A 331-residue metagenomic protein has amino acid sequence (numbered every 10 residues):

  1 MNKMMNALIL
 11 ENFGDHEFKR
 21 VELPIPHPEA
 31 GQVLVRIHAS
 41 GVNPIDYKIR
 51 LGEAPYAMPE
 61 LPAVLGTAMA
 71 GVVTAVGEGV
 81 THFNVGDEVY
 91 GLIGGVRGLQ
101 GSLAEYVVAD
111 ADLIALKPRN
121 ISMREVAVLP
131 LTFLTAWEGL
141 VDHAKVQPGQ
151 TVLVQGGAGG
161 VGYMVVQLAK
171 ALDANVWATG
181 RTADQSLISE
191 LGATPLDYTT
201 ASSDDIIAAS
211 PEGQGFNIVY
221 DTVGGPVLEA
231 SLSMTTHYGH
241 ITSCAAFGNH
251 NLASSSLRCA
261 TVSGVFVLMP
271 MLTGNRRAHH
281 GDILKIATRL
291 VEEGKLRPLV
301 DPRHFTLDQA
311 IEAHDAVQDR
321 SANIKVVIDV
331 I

Functional and structural regions predicted by a protein language model:
N2-K3, E292-V300, I311-I331: C-terminal capping/lid region of NAD(P)-dependent oxidoreductase domains
P24-G41, E53-G95: Glycine-rich beta-strand-centered segment in the early N-terminal region that forms part of a ligand/cofactor-binding
E78-G79, A178-L187, G225-L228, G248-N249: Short glycine/proline-centered loop/turn elements that form peptide/ligand docking sites
H82, L92-G156: NAD(P)H dinucleotide-binding glycine-rich loop of Rossmann-like/cofactor-binding domains, especially the beta1-alpha1
A127-T200: Mid-domain Rossmann-like dinucleotide-binding core that forms the NAD(H)/NADP(H) cofactor-binding site
T194-S263: Glycine-rich cofactor phosphate-binding loops and adjacent beta1-alpha1 units of small-molecule cofactor enzyme domains
S254-R303: C-terminal substrate-binding/catalytic core of Rossmann-like NAD(P)-dependent dehydrogenases/reductases
